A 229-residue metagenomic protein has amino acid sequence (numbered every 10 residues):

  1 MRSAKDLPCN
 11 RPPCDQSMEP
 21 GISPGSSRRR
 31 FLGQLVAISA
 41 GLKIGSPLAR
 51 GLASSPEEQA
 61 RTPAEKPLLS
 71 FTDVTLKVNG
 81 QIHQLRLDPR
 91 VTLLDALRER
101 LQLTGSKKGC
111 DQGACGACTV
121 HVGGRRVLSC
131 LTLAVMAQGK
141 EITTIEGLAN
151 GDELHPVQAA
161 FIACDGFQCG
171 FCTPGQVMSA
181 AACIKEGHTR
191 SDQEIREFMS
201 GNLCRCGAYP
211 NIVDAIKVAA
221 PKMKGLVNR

Functional and structural regions predicted by a protein language model:
M1-S26: N-terminal secretory signal peptides
G25, G45-L85, N228-R229: C-terminal segment of N-terminal export signals and the immediately downstream linker at the start of the mature
S27-P47: N-terminal export leaders
K66-L68, C110, A134: Replace "in large, NTP-powered and nucleic-acid-processing enzymes" with "in large, NTP-powered factors and other
R86-D88, C130: Short linear motifs in exposed loops
R90-A96, H121, L133: Short, structural beta-strand-to-alpha-helix junction motif
D95-A114, L148-F171, E186-R205: Immediate flanking context of iron-sulfur cluster ligation sites
A117-G147, P174-E194, Y209-G225: Iron-sulfur (Fe-S) cluster-binding segments and ferredoxin-like electron-carrier domains, especially [2Fe-2S]
